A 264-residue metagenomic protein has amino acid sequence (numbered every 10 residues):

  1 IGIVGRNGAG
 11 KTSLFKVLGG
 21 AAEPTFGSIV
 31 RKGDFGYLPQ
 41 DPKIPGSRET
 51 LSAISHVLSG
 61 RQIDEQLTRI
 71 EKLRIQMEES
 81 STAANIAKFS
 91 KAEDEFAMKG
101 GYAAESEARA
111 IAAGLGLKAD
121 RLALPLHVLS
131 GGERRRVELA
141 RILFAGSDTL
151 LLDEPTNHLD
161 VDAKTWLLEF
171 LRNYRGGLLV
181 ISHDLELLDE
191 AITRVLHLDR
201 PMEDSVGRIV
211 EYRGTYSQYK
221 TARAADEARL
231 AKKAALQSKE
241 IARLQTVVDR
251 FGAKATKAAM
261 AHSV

Functional and structural regions predicted by a protein language model:
I1-A235: ABC ATP-binding cassette signature C-motif
G8-A9, T256-A259: Residue-level detector of intrinsically disordered/flexible regions characterized by low predicted structural confidence
D41, F251-K254: Generic structural signal for alpha-helix termini and adjacent loop/cap motifs
M98, K254-T256: Short histidine/acidic/glycine/proline-rich micro-motifs that form metal- and phosphate-coordinating active-site loops
R134-R135, A259-S263: A short, terminal or domain-edge coil/loop segment
R223-F251, A261: Intracellular alpha-helical coupling/juxtamembrane segments of multi-pass membrane proteins
